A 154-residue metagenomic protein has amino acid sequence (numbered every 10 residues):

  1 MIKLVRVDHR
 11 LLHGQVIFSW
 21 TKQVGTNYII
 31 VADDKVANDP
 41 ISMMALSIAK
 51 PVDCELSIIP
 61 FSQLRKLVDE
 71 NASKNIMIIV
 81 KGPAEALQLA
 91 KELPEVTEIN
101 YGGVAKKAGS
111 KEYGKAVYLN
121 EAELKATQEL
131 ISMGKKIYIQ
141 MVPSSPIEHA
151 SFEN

Functional and structural regions predicted by a protein language model:
M1-E55: Long, hydrophobic N-terminal alpha-helical segment
I2-V5, N27-I30, E55-S57, N75-I78 (+2 more regions): Structural motif
I17-F18, A86, T127: Generic hydrophobic/aromatic pocket-lining and core-packing "Φ" positions
V36-D39, L64-R65, E85, K106-G109: Short gly/pro/ser/thr-enriched loop/turn and capping motifs at secondary-structure boundaries
P40-M44, D69-N71, K111-Y113, A150-E153: Short secondary-structure transition/capping segments
S47-A49, N75, V117: Short, hinge-like loop/turn segments at secondary-structure boundaries
I59-G103: Ordered, amphipathic secondary-structure segments that act as subunit-interaction surfaces in large macromolecular
P83, E92-N154: Glycine-rich, aromatic-bearing surface loops/beta-hairpins
